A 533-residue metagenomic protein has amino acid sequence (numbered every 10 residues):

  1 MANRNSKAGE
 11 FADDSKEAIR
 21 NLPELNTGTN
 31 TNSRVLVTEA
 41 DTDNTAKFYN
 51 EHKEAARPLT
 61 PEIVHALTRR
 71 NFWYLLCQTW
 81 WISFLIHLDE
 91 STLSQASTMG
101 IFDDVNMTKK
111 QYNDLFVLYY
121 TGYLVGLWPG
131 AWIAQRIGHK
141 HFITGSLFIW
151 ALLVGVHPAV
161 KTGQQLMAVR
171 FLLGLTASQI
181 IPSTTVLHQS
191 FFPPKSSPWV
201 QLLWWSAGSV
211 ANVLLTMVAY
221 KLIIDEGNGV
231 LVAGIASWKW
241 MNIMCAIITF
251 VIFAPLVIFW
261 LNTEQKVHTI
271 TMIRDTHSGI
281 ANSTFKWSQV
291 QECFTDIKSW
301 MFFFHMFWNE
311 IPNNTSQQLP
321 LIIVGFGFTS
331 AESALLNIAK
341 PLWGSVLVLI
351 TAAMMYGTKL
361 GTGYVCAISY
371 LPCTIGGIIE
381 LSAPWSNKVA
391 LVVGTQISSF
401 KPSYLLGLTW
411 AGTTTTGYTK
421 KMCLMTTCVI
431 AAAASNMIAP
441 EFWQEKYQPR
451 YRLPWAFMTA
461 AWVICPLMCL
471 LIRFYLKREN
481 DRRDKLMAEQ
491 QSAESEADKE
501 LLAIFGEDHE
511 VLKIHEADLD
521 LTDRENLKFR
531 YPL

Functional and structural regions predicted by a protein language model:
M1-L88, S94, K109, I248 (+2 more regions): Intracellular terminal tails of multi-pass secondary transporters
W73-K109, G130, L215-Y220, W308 (+1 more regions): Extracytoplasmic
S91, Y119-W128, S178, V213 (+3 more regions): Residue-level signature of mid-helix packing/kink "hotspots" within the transmembrane helices of 12-pass Major
S94-Q95, T216, S288-A353, L408 (+1 more regions): Extracytoplasmic gate region of multi-pass secondary transporters
T98-Q111, G155-A168, L175-S178, Q189-W199 (+8 more regions): Extracellular/lumenal inter-transmembrane loop segments of multi-pass membrane transporters
L124-Q164: Conserved MFS/SLC helix-loop-helix module at the cytosolic interface between two early adjacent transmembrane helices
V125-H139, V346-G361: Helix-to-loop junctions at the C-terminal end of transmembrane segments in multipass secondary transporters
T358-G407: C-terminal transmembrane helical hairpin of 12-TM major facilitator-type secondary transporters
